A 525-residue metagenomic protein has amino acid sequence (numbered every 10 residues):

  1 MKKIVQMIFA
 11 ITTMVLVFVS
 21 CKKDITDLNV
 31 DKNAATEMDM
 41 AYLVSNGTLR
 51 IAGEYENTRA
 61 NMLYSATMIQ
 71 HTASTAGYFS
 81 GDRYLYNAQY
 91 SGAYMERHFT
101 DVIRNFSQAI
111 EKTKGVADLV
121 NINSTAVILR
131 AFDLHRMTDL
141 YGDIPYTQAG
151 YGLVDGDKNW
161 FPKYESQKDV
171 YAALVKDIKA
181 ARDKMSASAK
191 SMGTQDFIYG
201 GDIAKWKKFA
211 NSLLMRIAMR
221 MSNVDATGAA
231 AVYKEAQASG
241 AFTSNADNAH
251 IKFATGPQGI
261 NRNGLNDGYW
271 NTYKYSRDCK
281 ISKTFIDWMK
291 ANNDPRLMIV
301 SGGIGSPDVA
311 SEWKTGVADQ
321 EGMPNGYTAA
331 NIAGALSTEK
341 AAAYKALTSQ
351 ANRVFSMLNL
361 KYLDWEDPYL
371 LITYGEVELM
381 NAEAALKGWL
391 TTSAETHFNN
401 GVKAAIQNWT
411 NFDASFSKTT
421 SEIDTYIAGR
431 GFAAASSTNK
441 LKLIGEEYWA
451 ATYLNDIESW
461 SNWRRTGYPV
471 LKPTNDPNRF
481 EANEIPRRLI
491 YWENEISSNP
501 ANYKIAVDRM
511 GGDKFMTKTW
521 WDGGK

Functional and structural regions predicted by a protein language model:
M1-V30: Bacterial Sec-dependent N-terminal signal peptides
V19-C21, R262-N293, L297-S301, E312 (+1 more regions): Long, intrinsically disordered, low-complexity segments
C21-Q70, R97-T100, R104, Q108 (+3 more regions): Membrane-proximal, proline-rich intrinsically disordered regions
E37-A41, T72-L129, H135-D413, S437-N439: Structured, solvent-exposed acidic/aromatic patches
A405-I427: C-terminal beta-barrel architecture of Gram-negative outer-membrane proteins
